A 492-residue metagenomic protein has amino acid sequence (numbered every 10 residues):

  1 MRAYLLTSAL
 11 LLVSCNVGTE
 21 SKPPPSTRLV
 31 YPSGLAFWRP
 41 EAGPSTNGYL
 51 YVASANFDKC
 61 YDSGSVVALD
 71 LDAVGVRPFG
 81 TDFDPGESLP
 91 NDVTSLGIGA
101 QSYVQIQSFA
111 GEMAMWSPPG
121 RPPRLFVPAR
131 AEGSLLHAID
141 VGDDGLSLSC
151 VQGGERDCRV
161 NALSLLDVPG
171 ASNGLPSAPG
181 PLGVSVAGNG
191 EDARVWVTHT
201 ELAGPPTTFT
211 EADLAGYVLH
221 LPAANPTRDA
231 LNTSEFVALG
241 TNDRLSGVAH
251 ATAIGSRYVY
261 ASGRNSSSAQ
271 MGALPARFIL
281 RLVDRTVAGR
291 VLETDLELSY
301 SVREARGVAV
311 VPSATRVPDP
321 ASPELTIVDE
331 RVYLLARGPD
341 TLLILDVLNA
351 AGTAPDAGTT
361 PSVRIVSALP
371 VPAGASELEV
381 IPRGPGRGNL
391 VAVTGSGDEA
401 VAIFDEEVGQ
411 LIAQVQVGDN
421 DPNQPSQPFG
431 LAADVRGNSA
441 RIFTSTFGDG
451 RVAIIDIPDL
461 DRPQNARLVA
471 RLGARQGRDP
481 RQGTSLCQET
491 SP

Functional and structural regions predicted by a protein language model:
M1-V13: Sec-dependent bacterial lipoprotein signal peptides
C15-P492: Predominantly soluble domains enriched in secretory-pathway, periplasmic, or organellar proteins
